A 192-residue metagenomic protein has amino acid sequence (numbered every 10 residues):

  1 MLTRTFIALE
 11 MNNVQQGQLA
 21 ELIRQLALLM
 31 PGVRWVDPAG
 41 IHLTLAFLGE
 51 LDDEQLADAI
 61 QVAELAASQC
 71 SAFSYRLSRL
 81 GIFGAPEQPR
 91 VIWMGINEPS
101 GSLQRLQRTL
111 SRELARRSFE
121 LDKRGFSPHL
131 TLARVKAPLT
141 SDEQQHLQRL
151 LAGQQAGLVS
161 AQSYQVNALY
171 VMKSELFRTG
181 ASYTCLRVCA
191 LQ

Functional and structural regions predicted by a protein language model:
M1-Q192: Histidine-dependent nucleotide/RNA phosphoesterase domain, centered on the 2H-phosphoesterase fold with its duplicated
